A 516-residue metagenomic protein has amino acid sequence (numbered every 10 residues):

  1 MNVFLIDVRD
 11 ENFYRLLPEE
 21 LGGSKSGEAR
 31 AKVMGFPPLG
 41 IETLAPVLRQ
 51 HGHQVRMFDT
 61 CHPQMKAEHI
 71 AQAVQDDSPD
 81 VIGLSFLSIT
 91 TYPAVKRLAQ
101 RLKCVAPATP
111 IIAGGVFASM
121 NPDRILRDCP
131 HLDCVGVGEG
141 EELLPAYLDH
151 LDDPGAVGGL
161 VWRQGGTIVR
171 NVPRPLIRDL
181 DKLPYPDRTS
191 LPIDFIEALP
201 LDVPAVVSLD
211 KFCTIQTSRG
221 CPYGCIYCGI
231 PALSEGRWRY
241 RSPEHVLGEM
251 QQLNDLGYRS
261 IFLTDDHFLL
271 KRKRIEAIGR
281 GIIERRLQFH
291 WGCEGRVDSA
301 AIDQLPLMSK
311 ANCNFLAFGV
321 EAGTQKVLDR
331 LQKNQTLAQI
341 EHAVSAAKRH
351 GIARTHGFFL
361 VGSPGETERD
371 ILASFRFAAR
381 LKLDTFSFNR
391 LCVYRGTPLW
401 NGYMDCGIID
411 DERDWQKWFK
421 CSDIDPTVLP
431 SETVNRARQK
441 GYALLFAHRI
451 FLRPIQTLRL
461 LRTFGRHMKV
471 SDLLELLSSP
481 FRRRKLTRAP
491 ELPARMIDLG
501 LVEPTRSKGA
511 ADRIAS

Functional and structural regions predicted by a protein language model:
N2-L5, R15-L17, Q54, V74 (+3 more regions): Radical SAM enzyme core and accessory elements
V3-V33: Short glycine-rich His-centered loop
R9, R15-L17, R163-T214: N-terminal [4Fe-4S]-dependent radical SAM core
F13-Y14, P122, Y223, R272-K273 (+5 more regions): Flexible glycine/acidic-rich beta-alpha junction loops that bind and position SAM and/or redox cofactors in anaerobic
G40, L44-K182, R390-G396: Glycine-rich beta-alpha loop elements in corrinoid/cobalamin-binding modules across cobalamin-dependent enzymes
D80, D133, I226, N314 (+1 more regions): Conserved acidic residues
R124-D128, Q304, G365-R380: Catalytic cores of alpha/beta
P186-V361, R376: Radical SAM [4Fe-4S] cluster-binding motif and immediate context
